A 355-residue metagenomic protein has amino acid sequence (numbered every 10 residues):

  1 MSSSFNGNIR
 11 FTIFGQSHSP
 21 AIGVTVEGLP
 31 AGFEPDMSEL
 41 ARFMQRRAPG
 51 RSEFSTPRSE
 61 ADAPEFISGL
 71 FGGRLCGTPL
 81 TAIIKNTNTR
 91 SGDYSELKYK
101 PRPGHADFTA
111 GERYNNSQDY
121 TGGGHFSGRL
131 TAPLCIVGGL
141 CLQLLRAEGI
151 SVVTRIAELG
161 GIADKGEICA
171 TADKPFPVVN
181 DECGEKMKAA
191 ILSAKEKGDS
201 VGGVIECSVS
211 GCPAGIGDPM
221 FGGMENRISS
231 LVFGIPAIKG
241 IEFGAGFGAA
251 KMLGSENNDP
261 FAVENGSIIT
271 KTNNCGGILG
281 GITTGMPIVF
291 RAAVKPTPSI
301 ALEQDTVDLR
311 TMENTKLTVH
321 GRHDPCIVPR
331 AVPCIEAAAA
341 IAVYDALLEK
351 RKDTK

Functional and structural regions predicted by a protein language model:
M1-R58: N-terminal, positively charged regions that mediate nucleic acid binding
R10, T297-K355: Internal helix-turn-beta structural module
R10-G15, Q118-L130, A214-D218, C275-I278 (+1 more regions): A short glycine/serine-rich beta->alpha loop
F14, P20, G198-V201, I205-N314: Glycine-rich anion/phosphate-binding loop at the beta-strand->alpha-helix junction
P20-G32, G128-I150, T154, M224-S230 (+3 more regions): Alpha-helical support elements that line or immediately flank enzyme active sites and cofactor-binding pockets
M44-T109: Glycine-rich, N-terminal phosphate-binding loop and its surrounding beta-alpha-beta segment
K98-G124, D305-H323: Short acidic, glycine/tyrosine-flanked loop/strand segments centered on an H-E-D-like triad
R113-M220: Glycine-rich, mobile lid/loop segments that gate access to catalytic sites or pores
